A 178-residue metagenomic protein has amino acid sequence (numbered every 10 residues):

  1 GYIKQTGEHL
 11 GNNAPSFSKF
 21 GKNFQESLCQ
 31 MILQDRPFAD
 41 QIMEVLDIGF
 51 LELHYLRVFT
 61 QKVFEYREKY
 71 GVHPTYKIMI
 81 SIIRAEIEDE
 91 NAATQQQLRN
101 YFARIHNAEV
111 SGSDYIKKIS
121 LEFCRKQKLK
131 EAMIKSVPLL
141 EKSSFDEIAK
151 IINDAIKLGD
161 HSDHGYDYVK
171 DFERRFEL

Functional and structural regions predicted by a protein language model:
G1-F123: Noncatalytic partner-interaction/assembly domains of nucleic-acid and motor enzyme complexes, especially the accessory
C29, D154-L178: The Walker A/P-loop phosphate-binding site
K130-I134: Contiguous, amphipathic alpha-helical segments that mediate oligomerization or scaffolding in large protein assemblies
L140-S144: Short helix-adjacent coil turns
E147-I148: Solenoid-repeat scaffolds in large eukaryotic assemblies
